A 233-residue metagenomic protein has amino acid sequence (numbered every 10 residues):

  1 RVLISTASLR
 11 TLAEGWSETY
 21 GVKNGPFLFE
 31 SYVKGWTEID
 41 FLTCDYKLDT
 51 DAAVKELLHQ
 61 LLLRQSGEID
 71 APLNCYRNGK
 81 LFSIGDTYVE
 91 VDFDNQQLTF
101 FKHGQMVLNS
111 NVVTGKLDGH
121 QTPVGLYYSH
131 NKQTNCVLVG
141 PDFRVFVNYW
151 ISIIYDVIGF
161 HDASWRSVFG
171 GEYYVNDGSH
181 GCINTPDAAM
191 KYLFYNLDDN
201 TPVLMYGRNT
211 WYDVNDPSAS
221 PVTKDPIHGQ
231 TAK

Functional and structural regions predicted by a protein language model:
R1-V145, Y149, L197-D199, L204-M205 (+2 more regions): Surface-exposed, secretory/extracytoplasmic low-complexity segments enriched in Ser/Thr/Asn/Gly/Pro
G140-K233: Exported/periplasmic cell-wall-interacting domains
